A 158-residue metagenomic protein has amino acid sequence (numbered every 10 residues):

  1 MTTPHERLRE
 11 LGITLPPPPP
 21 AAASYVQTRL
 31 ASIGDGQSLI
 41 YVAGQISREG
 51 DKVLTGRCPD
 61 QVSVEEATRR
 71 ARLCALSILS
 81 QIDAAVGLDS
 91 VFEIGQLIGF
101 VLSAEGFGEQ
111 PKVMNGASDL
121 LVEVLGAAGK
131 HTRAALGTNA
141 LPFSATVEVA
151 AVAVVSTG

Functional and structural regions predicted by a protein language model:
M1-G158: Short, polar/acidic, helix-capping and beta-turn segments at strand->helix junctions that line the mouths
